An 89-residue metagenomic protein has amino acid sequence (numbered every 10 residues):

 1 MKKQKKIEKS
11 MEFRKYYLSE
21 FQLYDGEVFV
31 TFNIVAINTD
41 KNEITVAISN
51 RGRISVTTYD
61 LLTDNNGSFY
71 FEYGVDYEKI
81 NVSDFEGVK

Functional and structural regions predicted by a protein language model:
M1-S10: Mixed-charge, Lys/Arg-rich low-complexity intrinsically disordered regions
S10-Y24: Short coil-to-beta transition motif at edge beta-strands of beta-rich domains
Y24-I80: Acidic, low-complexity, intrinsically disordered interaction modules
G87-K89: Short acidic DE-rich linear segments
